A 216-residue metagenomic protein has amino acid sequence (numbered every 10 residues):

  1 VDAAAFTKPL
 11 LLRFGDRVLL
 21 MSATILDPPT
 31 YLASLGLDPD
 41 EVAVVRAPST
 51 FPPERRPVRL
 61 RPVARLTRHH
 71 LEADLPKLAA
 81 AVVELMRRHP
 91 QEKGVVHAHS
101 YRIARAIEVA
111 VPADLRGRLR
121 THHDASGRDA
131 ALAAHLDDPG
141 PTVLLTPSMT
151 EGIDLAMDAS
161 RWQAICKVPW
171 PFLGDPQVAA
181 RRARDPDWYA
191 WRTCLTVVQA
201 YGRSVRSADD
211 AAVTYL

Functional and structural regions predicted by a protein language model:
V1-R65, A125-R128, L132-A134, T142-P147: A contiguous, basic/glycine-rich beta-loop/short-helix subdomain that forms a polymer-engagement track
P9-R13, L60-H99: Conserved interdomain hinge at the start of the Helicase C-terminal
F14-D16, P39-V42, E54-P57, E92 (+5 more regions): Short glycine-/polar-rich loops that comprise or flank the Walker A/P-loop and associated switch/sensor motifs
V18-A23, E92-I103, Y215-L216: Conserved RecA-like ASCE P-loop NTPase motor core of nucleic-acid helicases/translocases
M21-I25, H99-Y101, T146-M149, C166-V168: A short beta-strand-to-loop transition that corresponds to the Sensor-1 phosphate-sensing loop of AAA+ P-loop ATPases
P28-T30, I103-I107, D154: Phosphate- and divalent-cation-binding pockets in alpha/beta enzyme and binding domains that engage nucleotide-derived
P62-A73, H123-L216: Conserved RecA-like P-loop NTPase helicase motor core
G94-D124: Conserved helicase motor "Helicase C" RecA-like lobe of SF1/SF2 P-loop NTPases
